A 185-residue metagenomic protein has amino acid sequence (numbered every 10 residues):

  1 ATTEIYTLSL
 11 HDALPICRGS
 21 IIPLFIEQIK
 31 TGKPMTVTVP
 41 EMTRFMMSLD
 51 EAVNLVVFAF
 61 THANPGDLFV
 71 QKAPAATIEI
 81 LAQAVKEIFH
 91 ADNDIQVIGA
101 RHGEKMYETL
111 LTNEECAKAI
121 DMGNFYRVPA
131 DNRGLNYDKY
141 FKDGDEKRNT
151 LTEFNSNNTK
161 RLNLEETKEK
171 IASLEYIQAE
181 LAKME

Functional and structural regions predicted by a protein language model:
A1-L14: Short, small-residue-biased leader/transition segments that mark boundaries at the very start of proteins
S9, I16-S20, G32, R44-M47 (+4 more regions): Charged, alpha-helix-enriched surfaces in structured cytosolic catalytic cores of large nucleotide-utilizing machines
A13, C17, I26-E27, R44 (+3 more regions): Replace "in large, NTP-powered and nucleic-acid-processing enzymes" with "in large, NTP-powered factors and other
A13-P15, M42-M46, Q71, N157-K160: Hydrophobic alpha-helical scaffolding
L24-M47, E51-P74: A conserved pocket-lining segment of Rossmann-fold NAD(P)-dependent short-chain dehydrogenase/reductase
V56-T61, C116-A117, K142-R148: Short, flexible, solvent-exposed loop/turn segments with mixed acidic/basic and small polar residues
A59-R127, D131-G134, T167-S173, Q178-M184: Mid/C-terminal beta-alpha module of Rossmann-like enzyme folds, strongest in SDR-family dehydrogenases/epimerases
D138-E185: Terminal low-complexity segments of carbohydrate-biosynthetic enzymes
